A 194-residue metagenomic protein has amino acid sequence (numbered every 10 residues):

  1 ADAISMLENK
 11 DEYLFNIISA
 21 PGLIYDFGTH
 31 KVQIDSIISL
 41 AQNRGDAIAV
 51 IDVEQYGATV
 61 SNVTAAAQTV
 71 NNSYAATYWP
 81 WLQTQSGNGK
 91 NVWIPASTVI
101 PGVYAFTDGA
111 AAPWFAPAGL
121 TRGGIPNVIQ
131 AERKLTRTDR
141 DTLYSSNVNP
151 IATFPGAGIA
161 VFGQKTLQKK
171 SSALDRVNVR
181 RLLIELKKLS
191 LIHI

Functional and structural regions predicted by a protein language model:
A1-L191: A glycine- and small-residue-enriched flexible loop/hinge signal that marks low-structured segments
